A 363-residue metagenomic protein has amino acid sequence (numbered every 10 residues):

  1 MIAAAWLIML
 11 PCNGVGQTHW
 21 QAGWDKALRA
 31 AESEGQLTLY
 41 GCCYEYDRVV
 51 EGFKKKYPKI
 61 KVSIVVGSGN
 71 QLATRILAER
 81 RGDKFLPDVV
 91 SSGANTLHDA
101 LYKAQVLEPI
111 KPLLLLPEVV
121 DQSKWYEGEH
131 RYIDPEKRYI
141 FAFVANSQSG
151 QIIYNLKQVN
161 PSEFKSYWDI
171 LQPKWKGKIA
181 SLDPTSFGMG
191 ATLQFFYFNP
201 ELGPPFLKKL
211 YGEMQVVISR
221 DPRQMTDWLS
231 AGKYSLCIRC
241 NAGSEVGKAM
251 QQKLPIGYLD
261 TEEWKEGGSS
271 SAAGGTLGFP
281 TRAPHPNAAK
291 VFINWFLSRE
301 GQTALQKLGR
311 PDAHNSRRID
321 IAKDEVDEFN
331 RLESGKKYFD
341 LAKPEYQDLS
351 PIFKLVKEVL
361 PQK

Functional and structural regions predicted by a protein language model:
P11-N13: N-terminal signal peptide c-region/cleavage motif recognized by signal peptidases
W20, E333-K363: Conserved C-terminal helix/tail region of periplasmic/extracytoplasmic solute-binding proteins
Q21-E32, T38, C42-K61: Short, polar/charged alpha-helical segment
Y40-E51, S63-L77, F85-T226, S230-A231: Extracytoplasmic ligand-binding site segments that recognize negatively charged/polar headgroups
D83-S91, I218, S235-N241, G257-Y258: Paired acidic/hydrophobic, glycine-rich loop segments that form the ligand-binding mouth/hinge of periplasmic-binding
T96-A100, L236-G257: A ligand-binding cleft/hinge motif common to bilobed small-molecule-binding domains
L207-G212, V216-S219, R223, K253-T281: Periplasmic-binding protein-like
G275-D340: Mature extracytoplasmic/periplasmic domains
